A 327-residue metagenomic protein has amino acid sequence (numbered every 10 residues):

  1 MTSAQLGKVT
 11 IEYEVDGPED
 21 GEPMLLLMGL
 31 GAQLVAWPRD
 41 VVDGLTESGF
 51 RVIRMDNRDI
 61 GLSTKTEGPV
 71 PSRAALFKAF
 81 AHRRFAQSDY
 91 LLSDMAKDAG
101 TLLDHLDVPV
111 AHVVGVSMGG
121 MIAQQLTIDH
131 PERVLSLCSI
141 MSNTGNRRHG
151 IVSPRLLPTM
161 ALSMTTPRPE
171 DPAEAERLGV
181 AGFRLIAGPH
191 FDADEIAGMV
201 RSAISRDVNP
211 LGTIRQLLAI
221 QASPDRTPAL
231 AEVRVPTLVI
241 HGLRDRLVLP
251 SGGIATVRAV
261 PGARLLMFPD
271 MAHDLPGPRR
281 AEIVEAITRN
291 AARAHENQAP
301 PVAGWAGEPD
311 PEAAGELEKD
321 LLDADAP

Functional and structural regions predicted by a protein language model:
G7-H82: Conserved HGGG/HGGXW glycine-rich cap/lid loop of the alpha/beta-hydrolase fold
M28, G115-S117, G242: Conserved alpha/beta-hydrolase "nucleophile elbow" surrounding the catalytic nucleophile
A86, S93-A111: Conserved acidic catalytic loop of the alpha/beta-hydrolase fold
P109-I151: Conserved hydrolase catalytic core segment
P154-P228, A255: Alpha/beta-hydrolase
V233, V239-H241: Short beta-strand/loop motif that positions the catalytic acidic residue of the alpha/beta-hydrolase fold
R246-G252: Conserved alpha/beta-hydrolase "acid-adjacent" motif
A263-P327: Catalytic active-site module of serine/aspartate enzymes centered on a nucleophile-bearing elbow/loop
